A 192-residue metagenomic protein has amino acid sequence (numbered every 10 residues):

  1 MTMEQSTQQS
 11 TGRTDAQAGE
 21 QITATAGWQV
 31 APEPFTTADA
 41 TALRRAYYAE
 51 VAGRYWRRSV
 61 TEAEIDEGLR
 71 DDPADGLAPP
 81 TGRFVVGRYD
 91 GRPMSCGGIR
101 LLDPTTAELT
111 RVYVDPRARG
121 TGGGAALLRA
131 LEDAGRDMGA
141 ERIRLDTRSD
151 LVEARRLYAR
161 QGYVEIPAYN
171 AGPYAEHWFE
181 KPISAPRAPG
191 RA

Functional and structural regions predicted by a protein language model:
M1-A42, I183-A192: Conserved N-terminal entry element of GNAT/NAT acetyltransferase domains
T11, D15-A16, D115, G139 (+3 more regions): Extended rod-forming repeat segments used as scaffolds/tethers
T25-T106, T110, D115, L128-R129 (+3 more regions): Acetyl-CoA-dependent GNAT
F35, E141-Q161, P167-A192: C-terminal "cap" of GNAT-fold acetyltransferases
A38, T121, V152: Loop/helix-junction capping segments adjacent to catalytic residues or to phosphate/diphosphate-binding pockets
G91, G122, G139: Conserved G/P- and acidic residue-centered "switch" motifs that form tight phosphate/ATP-binding loops in soluble
D103, A118, S149: Flexible, active-site-proximal loop/turn residues at the rims of small-molecule/cofactor binding pockets and catalytic
V114, G120-D133, R156-R160: Conserved acetyl-CoA-binding loop-helix of GNAT-fold acetyltransferases
